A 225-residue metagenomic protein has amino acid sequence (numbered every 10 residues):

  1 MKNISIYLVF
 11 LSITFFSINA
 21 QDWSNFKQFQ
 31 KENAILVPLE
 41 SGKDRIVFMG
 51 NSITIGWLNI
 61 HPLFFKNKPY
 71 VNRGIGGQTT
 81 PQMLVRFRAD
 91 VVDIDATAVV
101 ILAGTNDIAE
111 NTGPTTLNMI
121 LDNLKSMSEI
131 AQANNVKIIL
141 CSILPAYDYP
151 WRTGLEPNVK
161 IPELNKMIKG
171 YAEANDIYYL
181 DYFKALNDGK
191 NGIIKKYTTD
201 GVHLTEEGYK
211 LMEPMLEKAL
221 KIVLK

Functional and structural regions predicted by a protein language model:
M1-D22: Bacterial Sec-dependent N-terminal signal peptides
F10, L144-K225: Catalytic His-Asp segment of secreted/periplasmic serine-dependent ester chemistry enzymes
I18-A98: Serine-esterase "nucleophile elbow" of acetyl-processing enzymes
R45-M49, Y70-G74, A98-A103, I138-S142 (+2 more regions): Structural recognition of the beta-strand scaffold that forms the well-ordered cores of secreted hydrolase catalytic
S52-G56, G76-T80, T105-A109, L144-D148 (+2 more regions): Solvent-exposed loop/turn segments at secondary-structure junctions within structured extracellular/periplasmic domains
N72, D90-L102, A109-I120, E129: Mid-length scaffold segments of soluble, non-membrane domains
L102-I108, S128-I161: Active-site segments of SGNH/GDSL-like serine hydrolases that catalyze O-acetyl group transfer/hydrolysis on lipids
T116-K125, P157-L164: Charged helix-capping and loop-helix junction motifs
